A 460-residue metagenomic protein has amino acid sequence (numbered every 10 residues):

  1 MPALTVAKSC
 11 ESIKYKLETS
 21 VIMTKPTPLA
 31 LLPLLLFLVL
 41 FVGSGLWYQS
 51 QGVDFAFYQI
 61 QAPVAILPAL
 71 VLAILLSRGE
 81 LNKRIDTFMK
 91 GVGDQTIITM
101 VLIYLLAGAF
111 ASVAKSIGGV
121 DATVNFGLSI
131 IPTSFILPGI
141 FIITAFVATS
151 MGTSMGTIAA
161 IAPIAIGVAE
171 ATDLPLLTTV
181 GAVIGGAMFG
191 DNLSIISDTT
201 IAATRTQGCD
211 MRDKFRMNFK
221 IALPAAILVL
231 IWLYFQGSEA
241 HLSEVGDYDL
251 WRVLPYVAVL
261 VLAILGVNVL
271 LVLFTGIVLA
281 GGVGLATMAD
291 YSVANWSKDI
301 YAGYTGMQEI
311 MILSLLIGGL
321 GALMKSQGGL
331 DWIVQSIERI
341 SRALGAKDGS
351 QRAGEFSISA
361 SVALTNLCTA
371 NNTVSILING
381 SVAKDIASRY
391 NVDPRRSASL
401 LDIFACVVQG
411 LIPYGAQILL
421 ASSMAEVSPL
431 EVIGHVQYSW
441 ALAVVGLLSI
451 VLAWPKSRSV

Functional and structural regions predicted by a protein language model:
T24-P26, S50-P63, K90-Q95, G127-P132 (+4 more regions): Interfacial loop-to-helix junctions that mark the boundaries of transmembrane helices in multi-pass membrane
K25, G185-D247, W251, L411 (+1 more regions): Juxtamembrane and boundary regions of transmembrane helices in multi-pass small-molecule transporters and channels
L29-V42, A56-S77, I98-L106, P138 (+6 more regions): Hydrophobic mid-bilayer segments of alpha-helices in multi-pass membrane transport proteins, especially secondary
Q59-L67, V71-L75, R84-G118, S134 (+6 more regions): Core transmembrane alpha-helical segments of multi-pass membrane transporters/permeases
G79-L81, G93-Q95, S116, D173-L177 (+6 more regions): Juxtamembrane helix-boundary/capping and inter-helix hinge elements in multi-pass membrane proteins
V101-A111, P132-I164, E338-V382: Hydrophobic alpha-helical transmembrane segments of multi-pass integral membrane proteins, predominantly secondary
I103, S134-V147, D173-F189, S350-T365 (+2 more regions): Alpha-helical transmembrane segments of multi-pass membrane proteins
G156-G167, I184, I195-C209, I333-S336 (+2 more regions): Re-entrant/interfacial helical elements at transmembrane boundaries that shape and gate the permeation pathway
